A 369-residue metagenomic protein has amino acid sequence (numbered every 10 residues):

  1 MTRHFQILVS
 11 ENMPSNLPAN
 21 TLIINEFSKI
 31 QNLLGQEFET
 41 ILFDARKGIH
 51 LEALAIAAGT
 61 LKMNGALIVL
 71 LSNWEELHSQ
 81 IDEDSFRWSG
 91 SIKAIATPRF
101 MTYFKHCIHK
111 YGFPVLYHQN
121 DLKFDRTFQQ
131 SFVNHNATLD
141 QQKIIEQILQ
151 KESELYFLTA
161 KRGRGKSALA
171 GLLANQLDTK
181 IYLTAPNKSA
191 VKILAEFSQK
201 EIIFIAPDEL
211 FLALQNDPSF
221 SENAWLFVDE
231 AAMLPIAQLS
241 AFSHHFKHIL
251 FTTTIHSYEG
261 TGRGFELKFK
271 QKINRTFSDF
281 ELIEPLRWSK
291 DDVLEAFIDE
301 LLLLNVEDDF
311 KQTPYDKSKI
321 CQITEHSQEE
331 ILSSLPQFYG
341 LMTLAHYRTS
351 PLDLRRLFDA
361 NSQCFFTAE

Functional and structural regions predicted by a protein language model:
R3-E11, N16-I23, T159, T179-V191: Conserved RecA-like ASCE P-loop NTPase motor core of nucleic-acid helicases/translocases
N25-I56, I203-H244: Conserved RecA-like ASCE ATPase "motif II neighborhood" in helicase/translocase motors
I30-K123: N-terminal accessory nucleic-acid engagement/regulatory domains that precede and modulate ATP-driven motor cores
K93-L139, K270-F310: Conserved coupling/interface region of RecA-like P-loop/ASCE motor cores
V133-E152: N-terminal pre-P-loop "Q-motif" helix
K166: Conserved lysine of the Walker
L169, L173: Hydrophobic positions on the alpha1 helix immediately C-terminal to the Walker A/P-loop
Q322-E369: Conserved helicase/translocase motor-coupling segment
